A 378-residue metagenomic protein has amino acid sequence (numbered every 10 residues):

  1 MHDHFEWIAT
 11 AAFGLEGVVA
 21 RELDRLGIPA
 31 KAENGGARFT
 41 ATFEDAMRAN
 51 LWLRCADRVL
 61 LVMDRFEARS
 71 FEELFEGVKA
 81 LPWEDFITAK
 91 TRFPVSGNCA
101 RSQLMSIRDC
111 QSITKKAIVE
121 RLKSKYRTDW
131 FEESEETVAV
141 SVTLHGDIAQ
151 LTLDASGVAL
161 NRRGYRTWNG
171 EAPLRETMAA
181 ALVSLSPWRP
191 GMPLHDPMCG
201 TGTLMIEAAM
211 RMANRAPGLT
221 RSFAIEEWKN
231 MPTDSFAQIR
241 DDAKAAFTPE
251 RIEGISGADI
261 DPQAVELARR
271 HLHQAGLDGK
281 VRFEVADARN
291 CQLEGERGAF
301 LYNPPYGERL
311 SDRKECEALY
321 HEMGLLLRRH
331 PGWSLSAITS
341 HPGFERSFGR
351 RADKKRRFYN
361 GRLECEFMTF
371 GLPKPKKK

Functional and structural regions predicted by a protein language model:
H2-V138, K378: Non-catalytic nucleic-acid substrate-recognition regions in nucleic-acid-modifying enzymes
L53, V158-R163, T167, L372-K378: Flexible, glycine-/basic-rich loop-and-beta segments that form/coincide with the SAM-dependent methyltransferase
A100-Q103, A159, P305-R309: A short, flexible beta-alpha/helix-coil linker loop
V140-S156, M368: C-terminal edge-of-domain segments
L151-P187: SAM-dependent Rossmann-like transferase core, predominantly class I methyltransferases with a strong bias toward
L174-Q292, E308-R309, E315: Conserved S-adenosyl-L-methionine
A286-K378: C-terminal catalytic and target-recognition region of SAM-dependent MTase-like enzymes, primarily methyltransferases
